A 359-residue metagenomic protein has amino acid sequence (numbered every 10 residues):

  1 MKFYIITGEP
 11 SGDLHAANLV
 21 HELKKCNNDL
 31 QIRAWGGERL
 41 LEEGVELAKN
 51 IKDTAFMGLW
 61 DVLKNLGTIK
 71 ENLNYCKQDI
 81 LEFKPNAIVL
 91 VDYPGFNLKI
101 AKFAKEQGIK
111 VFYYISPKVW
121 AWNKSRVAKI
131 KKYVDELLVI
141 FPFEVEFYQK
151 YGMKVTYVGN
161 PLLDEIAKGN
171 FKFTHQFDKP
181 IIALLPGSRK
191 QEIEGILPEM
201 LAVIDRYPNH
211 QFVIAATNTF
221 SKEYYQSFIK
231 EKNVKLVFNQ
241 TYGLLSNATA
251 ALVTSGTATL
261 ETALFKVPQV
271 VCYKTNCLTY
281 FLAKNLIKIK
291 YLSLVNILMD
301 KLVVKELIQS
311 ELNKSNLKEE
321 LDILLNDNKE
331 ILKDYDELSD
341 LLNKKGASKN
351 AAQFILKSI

Functional and structural regions predicted by a protein language model:
M1-I359: Nucleotide-activated sugar donor-binding and catalytic core shared by glycosyltransferases and related lipid-linked
